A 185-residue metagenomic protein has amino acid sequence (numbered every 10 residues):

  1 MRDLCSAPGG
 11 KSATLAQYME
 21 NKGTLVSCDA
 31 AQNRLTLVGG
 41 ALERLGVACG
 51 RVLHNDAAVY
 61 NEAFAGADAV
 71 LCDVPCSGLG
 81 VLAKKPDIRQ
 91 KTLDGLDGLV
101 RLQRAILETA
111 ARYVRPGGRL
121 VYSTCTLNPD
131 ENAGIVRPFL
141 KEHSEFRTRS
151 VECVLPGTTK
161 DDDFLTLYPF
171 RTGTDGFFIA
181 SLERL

Functional and structural regions predicted by a protein language model:
M1-L185: S-adenosylmethionine
